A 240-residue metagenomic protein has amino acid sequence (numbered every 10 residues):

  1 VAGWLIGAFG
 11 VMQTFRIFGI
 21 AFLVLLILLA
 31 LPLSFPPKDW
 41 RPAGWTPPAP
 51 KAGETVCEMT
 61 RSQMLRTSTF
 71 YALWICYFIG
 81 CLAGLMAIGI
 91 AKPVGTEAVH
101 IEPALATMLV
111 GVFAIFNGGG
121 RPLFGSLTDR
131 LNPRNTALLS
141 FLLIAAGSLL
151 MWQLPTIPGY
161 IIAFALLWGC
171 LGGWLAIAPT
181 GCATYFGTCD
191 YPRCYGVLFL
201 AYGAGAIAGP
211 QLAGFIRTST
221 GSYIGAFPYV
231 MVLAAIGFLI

Functional and structural regions predicted by a protein language model:
V1, G173-F186: Intracellular juxtamembrane helix-capping segments at the cytosolic ends of symmetry-related transmembrane helices
V1-K38: Helix-loop-helix hairpin linking two adjacent transmembrane segments in secondary transporters
A2-F9, G95-T96, L127-T128, L212-G221: Interfacial helix-cap and linker-helix signal at transmembrane-aqueous boundaries of multi-pass secondary transporters
S62-S126, G209, A213: Extracytoplasmic gate region of multi-pass secondary transporters
R130-F141: Cytoplasmic membrane-interface "Motif A"-like loop-to-helix N-cap segments of 12-TM Major Facilitator Superfamily
L143-P155: C-terminal ends and interior cores of transmembrane alpha-helices in multi-pass membrane transporters/permeases
P158-L166: Paired small-residue
L171, Y185-T220: A late C-terminal transmembrane helix in Major Facilitator Superfamily
